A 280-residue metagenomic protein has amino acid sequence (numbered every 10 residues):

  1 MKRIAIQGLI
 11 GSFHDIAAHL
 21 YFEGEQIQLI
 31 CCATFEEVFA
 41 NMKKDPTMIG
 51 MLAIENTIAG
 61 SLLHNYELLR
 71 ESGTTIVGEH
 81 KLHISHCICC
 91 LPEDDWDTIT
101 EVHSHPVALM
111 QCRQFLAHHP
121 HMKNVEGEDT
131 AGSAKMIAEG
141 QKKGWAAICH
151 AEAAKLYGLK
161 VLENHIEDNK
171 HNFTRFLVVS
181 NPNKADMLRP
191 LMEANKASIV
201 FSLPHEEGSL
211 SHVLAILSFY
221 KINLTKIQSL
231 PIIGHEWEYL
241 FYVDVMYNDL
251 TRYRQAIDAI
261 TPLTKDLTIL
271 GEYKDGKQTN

Functional and structural regions predicted by a protein language model:
M1-N280: Domain-level signature for soluble enzymes in the chorismate/prephenate branch of the shikimate pathway
